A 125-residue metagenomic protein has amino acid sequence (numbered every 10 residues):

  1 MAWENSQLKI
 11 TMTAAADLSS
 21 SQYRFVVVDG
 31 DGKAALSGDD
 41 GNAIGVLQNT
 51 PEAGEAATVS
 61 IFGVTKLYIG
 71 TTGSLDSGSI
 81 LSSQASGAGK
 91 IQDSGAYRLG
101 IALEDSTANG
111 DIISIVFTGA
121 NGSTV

Functional and structural regions predicted by a protein language model:
M1-V125: Surface-exposed, low-hydrophobicity beta-strand/loop segments enriched in small/polar/acidic residues
